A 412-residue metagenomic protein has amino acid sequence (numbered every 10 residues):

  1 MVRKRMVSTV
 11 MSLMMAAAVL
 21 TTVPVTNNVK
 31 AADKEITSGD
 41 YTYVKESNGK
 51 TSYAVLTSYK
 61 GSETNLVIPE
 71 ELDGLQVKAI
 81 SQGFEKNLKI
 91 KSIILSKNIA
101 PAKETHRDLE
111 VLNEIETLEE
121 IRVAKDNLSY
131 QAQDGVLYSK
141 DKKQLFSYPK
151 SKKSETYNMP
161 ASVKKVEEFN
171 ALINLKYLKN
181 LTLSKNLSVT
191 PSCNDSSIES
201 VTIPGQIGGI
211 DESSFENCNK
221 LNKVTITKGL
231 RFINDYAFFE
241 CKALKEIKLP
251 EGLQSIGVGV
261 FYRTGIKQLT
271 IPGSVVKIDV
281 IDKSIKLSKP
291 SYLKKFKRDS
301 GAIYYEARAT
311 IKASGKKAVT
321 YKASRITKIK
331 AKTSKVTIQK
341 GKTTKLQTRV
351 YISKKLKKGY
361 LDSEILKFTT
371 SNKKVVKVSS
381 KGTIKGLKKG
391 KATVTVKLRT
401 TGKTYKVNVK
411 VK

Functional and structural regions predicted by a protein language model:
M1-L13: Bacterial N-terminal signal peptides that target proteins for export
S12-T22: Bacterial N-terminal signal peptides
L20-K34: Sec-dependent signal peptide cleavage junction
G39-K45, G49, S129-Y130, L366-F368 (+1 more regions): Extracellular/luminal ectodomains and secreted, surface-exposed scaffolds of diverse proteins
D40, V44-S47, G61-K78, N87-E104 (+12 more regions): Structural signature of tandem-repeat unit edges
S81-F84, S192, K345-V350: Core beta-strand segments of extracellular beta-sandwich domains
F169-N170, D211-S214, D235-A237, G257-V260: Consensus positions within tandem repeat domains that build extended binding/scaffold surfaces
P250, K322-K412: Extracytoplasmic soluble-region selector
